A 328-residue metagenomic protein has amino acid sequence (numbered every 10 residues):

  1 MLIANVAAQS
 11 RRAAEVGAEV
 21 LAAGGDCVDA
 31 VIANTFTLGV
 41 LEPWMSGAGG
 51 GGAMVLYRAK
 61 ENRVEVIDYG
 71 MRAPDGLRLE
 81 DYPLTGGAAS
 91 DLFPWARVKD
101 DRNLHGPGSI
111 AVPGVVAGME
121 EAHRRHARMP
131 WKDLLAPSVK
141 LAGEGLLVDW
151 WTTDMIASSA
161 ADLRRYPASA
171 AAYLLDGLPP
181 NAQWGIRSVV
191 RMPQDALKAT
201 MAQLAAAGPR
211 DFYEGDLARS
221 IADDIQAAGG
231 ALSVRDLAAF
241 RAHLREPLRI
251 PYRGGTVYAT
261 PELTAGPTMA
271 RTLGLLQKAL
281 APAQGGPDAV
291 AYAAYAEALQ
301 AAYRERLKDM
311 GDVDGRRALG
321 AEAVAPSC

Functional and structural regions predicted by a protein language model:
M1-E15, E19, C27-A207, F212-E214 (+1 more regions): Noncatalytic scaffold domains of N-terminal-nucleophile
N34, G118, A122, L275 (+2 more regions): Stable alpha-helical structural segments in soluble proteins, enriched in small hydrophobic residues
R124-M129, A206-P209, L276-A283, L307-M310: Short helix-capping/linker segments at secondary-structure and domain boundaries
A168, D176-L178, K278-C328: Internal maturation/activation junctions in enzymes
P267: Flexible, polar/acidic helix-loop-strand segments at domain edges
